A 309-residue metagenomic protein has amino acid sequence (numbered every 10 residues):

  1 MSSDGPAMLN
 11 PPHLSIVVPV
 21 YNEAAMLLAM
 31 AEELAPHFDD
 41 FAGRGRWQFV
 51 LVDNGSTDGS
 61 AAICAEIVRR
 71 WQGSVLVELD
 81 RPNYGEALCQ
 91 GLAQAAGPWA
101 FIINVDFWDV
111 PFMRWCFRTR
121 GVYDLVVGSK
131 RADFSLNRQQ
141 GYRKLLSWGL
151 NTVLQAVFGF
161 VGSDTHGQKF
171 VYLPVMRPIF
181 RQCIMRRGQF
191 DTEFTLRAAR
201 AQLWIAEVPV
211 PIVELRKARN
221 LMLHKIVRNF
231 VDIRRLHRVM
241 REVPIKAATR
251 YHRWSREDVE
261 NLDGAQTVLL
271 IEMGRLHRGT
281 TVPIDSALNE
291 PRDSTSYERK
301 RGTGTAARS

Functional and structural regions predicted by a protein language model:
M1-H13, G159, Q182-S309: Hydrophobic helical membrane-anchoring modules
P12-V18, L27, L34, W47-V52: Hydrophobic targeting segments
E23-D39: Short, well-formed alpha-helical segments that are part of the catalytic scaffolds of diverse glycosyltransferases
A25-A29, D58-I67: Acidic helix N-cap motif at the loop->helix transition within catalytic regions of sugar-transfer enzymes
M30, S60, L88, P111-R114 (+1 more regions): Acidic donor-diphosphate engagement hotspot in glycosyltransferases and nucleotidyltransferases that stabilizes
W47-V50, A61-Q94: Conserved donor nucleotide-binding strand/loop of the catalytic core
D53-A62, F107: A conserved acidic beta->alpha catalytic loop
L79-Q94, W99-I102, V110-G188, L215-H224 (+1 more regions): Acceptor/aglycone-binding surface of glycosyltransferases and processive sugar-polymer synthases
